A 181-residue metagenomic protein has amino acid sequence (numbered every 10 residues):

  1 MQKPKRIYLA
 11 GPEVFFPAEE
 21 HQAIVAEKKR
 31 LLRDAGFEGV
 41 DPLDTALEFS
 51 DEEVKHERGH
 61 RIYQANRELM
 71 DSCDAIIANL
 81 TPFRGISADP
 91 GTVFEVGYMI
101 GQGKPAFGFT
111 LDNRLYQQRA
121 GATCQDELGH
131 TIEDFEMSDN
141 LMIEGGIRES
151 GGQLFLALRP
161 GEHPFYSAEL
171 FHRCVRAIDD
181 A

Functional and structural regions predicted by a protein language model:
M1-A181: Conserved catalytic or regulatory cores that recognize and/or transform ribose-phosphate-containing ligands
